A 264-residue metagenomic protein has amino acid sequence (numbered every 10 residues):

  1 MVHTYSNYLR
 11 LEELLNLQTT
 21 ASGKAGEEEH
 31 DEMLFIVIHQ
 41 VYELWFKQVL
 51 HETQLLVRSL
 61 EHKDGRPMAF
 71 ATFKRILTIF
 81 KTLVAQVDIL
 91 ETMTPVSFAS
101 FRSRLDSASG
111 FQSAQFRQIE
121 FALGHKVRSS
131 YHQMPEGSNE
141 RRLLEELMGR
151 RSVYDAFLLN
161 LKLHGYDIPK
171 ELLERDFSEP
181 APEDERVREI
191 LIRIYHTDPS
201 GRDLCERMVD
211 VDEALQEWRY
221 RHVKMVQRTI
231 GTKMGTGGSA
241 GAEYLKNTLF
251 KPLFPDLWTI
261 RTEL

Functional and structural regions predicted by a protein language model:
M1-L264: Surface-exposed peri-terminal alpha-helical interaction modules
